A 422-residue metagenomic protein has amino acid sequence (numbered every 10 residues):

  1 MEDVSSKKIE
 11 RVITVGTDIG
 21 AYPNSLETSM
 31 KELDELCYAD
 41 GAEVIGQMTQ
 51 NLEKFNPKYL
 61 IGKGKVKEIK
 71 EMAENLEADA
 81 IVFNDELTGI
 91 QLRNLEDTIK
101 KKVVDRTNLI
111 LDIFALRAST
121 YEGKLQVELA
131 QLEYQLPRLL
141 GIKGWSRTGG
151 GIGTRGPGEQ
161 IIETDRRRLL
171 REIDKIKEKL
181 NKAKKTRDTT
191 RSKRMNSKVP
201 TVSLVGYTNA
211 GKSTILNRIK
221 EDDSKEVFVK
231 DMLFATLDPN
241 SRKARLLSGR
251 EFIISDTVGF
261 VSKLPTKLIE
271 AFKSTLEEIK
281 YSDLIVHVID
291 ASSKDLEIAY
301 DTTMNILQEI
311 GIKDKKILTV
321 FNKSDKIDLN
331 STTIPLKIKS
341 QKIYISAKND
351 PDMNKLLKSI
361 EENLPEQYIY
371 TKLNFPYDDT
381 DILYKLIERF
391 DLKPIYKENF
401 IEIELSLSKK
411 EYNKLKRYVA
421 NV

Functional and structural regions predicted by a protein language model:
M1-L111, Y418-V419: N-terminal accessory targeting/assembly segments
E2-V4, T28-K31, K54-K70, D238 (+2 more regions): Switch II of P-loop NTPase G domains
S6-I9, S146-T266: Conserved G1/Walker A P-loop phosphate-binding module
T14-D18, Q47-Q50, V82-N84, V286-D290 (+3 more regions): Conserved beta-strand segments of the P-loop GTPase G domain that flank and frequently precede/overlap
D18-Y22, L52-K54, E86-G89, N108-L111 (+7 more regions): Conserved nucleotide-binding/hydrolysis micro-motifs of P-loop NTPases
L36-Y38, K70-E71, N75, L87-D97 (+2 more regions): Conserved C-terminal guanine-recognition region of P-loop GTPase G domains, centered on the G4
K101-G151, K313-L318, K323-F375: Canonical P-loop GTPase G-domain recognition
E366-V422: NTP-binding/hydrolysis catalytic cores, primarily Walker-type P-loop NTPases
